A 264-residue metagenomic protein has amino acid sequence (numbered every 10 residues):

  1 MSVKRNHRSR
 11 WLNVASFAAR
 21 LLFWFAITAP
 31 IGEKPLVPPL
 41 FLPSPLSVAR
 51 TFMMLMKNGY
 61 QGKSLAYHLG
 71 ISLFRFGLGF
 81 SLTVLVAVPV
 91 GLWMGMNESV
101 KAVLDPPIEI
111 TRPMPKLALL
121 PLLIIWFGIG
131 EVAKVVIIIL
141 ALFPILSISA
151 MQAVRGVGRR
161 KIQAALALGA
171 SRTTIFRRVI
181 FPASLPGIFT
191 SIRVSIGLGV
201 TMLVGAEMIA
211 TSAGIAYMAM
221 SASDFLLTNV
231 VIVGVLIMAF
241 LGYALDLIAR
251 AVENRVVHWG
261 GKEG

Functional and structural regions predicted by a protein language model:
M1-A18, L22, L247-G264: Transmembrane alpha-helical segments of polytopic membrane transport and secretion proteins
P30-S81: Periplasmic/extracellular loop-to-transmembrane helix junction in inner-membrane transport proteins
L65, L69, L73, V103-T111 (+7 more regions): Hydrophobic alpha-helical elements at and bordering transmembrane segments of multi-pass membrane proteins
L78-I108: Transmembrane-helix boundary motif in ABC transporter permease subunits
E109-F143, Q152-A153: Generic hydrophobic transmembrane alpha-helix motif, especially the helices
V136, L140, R172-G205, N229 (+3 more regions): Transmembrane alpha-helices
V154-G158, A164-S184, D224: Short helix-to-coil transition segments within interhelical loops that connect adjacent transmembrane helices
R155, T190, V233-G264: C-terminal transmembrane helix and the adjacent membrane-cytosol boundary/short C-terminal tail of inner/organellar
